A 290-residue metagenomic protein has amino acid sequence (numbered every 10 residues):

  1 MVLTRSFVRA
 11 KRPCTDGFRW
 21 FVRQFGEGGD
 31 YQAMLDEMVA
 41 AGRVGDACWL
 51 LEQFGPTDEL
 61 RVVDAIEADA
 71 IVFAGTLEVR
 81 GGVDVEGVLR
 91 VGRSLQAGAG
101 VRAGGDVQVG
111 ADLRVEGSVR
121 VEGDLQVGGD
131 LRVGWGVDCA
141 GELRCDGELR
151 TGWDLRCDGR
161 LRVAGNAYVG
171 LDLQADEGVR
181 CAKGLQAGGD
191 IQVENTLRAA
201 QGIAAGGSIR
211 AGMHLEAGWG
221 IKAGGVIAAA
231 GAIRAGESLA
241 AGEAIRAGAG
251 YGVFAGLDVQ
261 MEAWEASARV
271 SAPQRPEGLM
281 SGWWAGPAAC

Functional and structural regions predicted by a protein language model:
M1-A74, C157-V193, R198-C290: Intrinsically disordered, low-complexity terminal regions
W49-G98, R102-G104, Q108-G110: Right-handed parallel beta-helix
V88-L89, S94-L95, G100, G104-V107 (+11 more regions): Extended, low-complexity, charged alpha-helical tracts that assemble into coiled-coils or amphipathic helices used
